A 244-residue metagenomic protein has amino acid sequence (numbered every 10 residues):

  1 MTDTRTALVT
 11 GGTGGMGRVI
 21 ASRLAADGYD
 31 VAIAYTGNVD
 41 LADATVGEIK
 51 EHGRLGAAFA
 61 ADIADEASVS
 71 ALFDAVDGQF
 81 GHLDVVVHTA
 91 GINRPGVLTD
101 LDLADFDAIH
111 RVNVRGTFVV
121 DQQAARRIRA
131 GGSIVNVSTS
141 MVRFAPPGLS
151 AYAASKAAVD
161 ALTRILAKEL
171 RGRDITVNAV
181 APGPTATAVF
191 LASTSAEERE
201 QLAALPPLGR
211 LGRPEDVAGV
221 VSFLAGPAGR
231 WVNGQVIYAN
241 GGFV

Functional and structural regions predicted by a protein language model:
T13-G14: Conserved glycine-rich cofactor-binding loop
Y29-A44: Conserved glycine-rich Rossmann-like NAD(P)H-binding loop of the short-chain dehydrogenase/reductase
I92, T99-F118, V135, V159: Catalytic Tyr-X3-Lys loop
V97-L98, D102-D107, F190, E198 (+1 more regions): Substrate-binding pocket helix/loop in short-chain dehydrogenase/reductase
L101, M141, A145-A153, I165: Active-site loop-to-helix junction immediately N-terminal to the catalytic Tyr of the SDR YXXXK motif in Rossmann-fold
D121, S155: Active-site helix of classical SDR
R126, K168-G172, R230: Alpha-helical segment proximal to the catalytic Tyr-Lys
F144, S222, N233-V244: Short C-terminal tail/terminal secondary-structure segment of NAD(P)H-dependent dehydrogenase/reductase domains
